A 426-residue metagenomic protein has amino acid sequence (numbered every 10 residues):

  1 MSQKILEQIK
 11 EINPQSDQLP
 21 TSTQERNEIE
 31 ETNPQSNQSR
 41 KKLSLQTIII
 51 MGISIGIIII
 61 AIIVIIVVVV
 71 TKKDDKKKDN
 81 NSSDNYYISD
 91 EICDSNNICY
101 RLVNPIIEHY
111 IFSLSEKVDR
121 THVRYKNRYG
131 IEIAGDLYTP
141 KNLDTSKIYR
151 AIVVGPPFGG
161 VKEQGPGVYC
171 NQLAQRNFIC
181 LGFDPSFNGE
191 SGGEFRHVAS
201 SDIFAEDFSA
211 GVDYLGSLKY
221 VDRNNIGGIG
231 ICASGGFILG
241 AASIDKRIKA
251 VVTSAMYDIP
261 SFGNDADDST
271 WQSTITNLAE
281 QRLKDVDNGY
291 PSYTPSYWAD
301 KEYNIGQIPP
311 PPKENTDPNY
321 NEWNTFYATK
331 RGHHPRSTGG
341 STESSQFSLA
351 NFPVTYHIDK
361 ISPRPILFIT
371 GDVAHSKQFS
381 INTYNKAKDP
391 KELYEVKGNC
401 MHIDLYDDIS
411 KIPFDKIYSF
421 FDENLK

Functional and structural regions predicted by a protein language model:
I98-K147: N-terminal cap/lid segment of alpha/beta-hydrolase-fold proteins
S146-P157: Short beta-strand element of the alpha/beta-hydrolase
G159-N171, P185: The serine-hydrolase catalytic nucleophile loop
Q172-G192: Conserved alpha/beta-hydrolase
V198-K219: Alpha/beta-hydrolase active-site loop
L239-T325: Alpha/beta-hydrolase-fold enzymes
I361, L367-T370: Short beta-strand/loop motif that positions the catalytic acidic residue of the alpha/beta-hydrolase fold
N399-K411: Catalytic histidine-centered segment of alpha/beta-hydrolase-like enzymes
